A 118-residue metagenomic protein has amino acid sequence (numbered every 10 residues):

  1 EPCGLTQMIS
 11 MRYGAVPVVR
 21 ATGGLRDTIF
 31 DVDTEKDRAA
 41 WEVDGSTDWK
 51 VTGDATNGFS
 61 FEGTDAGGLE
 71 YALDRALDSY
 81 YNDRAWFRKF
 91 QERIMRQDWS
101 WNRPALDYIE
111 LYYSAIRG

Functional and structural regions predicted by a protein language model:
E1-K89, M95-R96: Catalytic binding pocket for nucleotide-activated donors in carbohydrate/polymer assembly enzymes
N102-G118: C-terminal alpha-helical cap of glycosyltransferases
